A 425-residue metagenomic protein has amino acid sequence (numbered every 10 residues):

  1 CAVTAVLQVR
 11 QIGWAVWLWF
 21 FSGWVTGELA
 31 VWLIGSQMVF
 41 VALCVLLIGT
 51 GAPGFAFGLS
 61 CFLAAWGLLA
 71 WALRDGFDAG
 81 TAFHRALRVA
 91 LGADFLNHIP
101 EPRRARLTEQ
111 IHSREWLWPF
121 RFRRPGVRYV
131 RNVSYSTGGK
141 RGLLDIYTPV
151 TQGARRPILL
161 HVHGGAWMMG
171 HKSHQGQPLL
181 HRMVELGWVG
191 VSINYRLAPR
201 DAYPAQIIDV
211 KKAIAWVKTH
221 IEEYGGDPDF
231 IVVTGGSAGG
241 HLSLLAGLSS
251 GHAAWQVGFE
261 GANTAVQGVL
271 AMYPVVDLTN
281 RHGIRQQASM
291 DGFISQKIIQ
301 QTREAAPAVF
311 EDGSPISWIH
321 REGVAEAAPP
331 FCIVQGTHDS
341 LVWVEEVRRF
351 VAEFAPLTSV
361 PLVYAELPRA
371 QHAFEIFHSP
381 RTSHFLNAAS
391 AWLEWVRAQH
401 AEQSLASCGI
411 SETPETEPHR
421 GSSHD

Functional and structural regions predicted by a protein language model:
C1-P414, P418, H424-D425: Alpha/beta-hydrolase superfamily serine-hydrolase fold, recognizing
